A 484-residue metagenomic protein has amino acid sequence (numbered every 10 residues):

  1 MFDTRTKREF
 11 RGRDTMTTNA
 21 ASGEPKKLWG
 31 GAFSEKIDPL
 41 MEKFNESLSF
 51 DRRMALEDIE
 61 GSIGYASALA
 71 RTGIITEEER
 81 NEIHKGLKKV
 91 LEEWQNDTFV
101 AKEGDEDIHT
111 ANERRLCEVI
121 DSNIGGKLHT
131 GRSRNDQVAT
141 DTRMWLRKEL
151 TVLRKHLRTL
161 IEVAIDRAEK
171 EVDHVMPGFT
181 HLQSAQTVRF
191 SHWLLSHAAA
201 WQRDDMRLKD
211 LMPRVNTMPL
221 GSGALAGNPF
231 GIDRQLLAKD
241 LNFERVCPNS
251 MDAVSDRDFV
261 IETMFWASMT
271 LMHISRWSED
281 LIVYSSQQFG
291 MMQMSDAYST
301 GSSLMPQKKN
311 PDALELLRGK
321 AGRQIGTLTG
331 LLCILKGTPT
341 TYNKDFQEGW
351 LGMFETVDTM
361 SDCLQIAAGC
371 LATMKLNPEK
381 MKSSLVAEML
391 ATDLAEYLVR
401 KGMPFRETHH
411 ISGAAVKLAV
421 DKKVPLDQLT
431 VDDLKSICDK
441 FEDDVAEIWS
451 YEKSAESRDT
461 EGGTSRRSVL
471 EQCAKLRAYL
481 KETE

Functional and structural regions predicted by a protein language model:
M1-T15: N-terminal amphipathic/basic-hydrophobic helices that include classical n-h-c signal peptides and signal-anchor
G12-G227, I232-A238, T300-G301, L316 (+3 more regions): A helix-coil-helix interface module used to build multimeric assemblies and to scaffold catalytic/cofactor sites
T17-E57, G61, M305-E484: Glycine-rich cofactor/substrate-binding loops
Y65, G86-E93, R115, V119 (+16 more regions): Generic, well-ordered alpha-helical scaffold segments in large soluble proteins
E82-K85, M251-D256, I411-A415, S450-K453: Short linear loop/turn motifs
R134, C247-M251, A387: A structural signal for small-residue-enriched, beta-sheet-centric alpha/beta enzyme cores and oligomeric scaffold folds
T142-R147, E169, M176-P177, Q183-G337 (+1 more regions): Charged, flexible cofactor/metal-binding loops and thiol motifs
